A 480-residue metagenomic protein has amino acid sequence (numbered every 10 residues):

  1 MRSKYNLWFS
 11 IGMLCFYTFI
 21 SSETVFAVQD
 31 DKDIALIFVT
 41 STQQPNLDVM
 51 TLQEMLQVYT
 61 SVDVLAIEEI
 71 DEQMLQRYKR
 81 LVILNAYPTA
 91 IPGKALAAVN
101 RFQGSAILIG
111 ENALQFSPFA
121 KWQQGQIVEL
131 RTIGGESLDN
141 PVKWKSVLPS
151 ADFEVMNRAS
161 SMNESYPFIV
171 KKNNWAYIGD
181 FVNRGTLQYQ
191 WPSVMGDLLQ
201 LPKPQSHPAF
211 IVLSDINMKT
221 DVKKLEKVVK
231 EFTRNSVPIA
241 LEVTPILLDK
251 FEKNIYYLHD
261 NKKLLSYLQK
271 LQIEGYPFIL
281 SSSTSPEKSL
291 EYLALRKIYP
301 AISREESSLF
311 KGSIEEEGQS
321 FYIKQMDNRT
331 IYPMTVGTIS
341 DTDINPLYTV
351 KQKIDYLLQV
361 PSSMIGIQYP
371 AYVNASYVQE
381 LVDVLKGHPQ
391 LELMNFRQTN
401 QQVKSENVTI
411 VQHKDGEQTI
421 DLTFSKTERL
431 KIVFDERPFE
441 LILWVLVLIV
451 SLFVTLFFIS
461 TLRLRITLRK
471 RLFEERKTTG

Functional and structural regions predicted by a protein language model:
I20-D31: Sec-dependent signal peptide cleavage junction
D31-D63: Short, charged N-terminal beta->alpha structural module
K32-I34, Y78, G104-S105, F119-E129 (+2 more regions): A glycine-centered loop/beta-turn motif at secondary-structure junctions
L36-S41, I109-G110, L114-F116, T233-E316 (+2 more regions): Metal-dependent polysaccharide deacetylase catalytic core of the NodB/CE4 family, i.e., the active-site-bearing domain
Q53-Y78, I344-K353: A short, well-structured beta->alpha microelement
Q76-F119, L271-G275: Short alpha-beta junction capping motif
G196, Q200-F210, K223, K227-K250 (+3 more regions): C-terminal domain-boundary segment and adjacent tail
I466-G480: Cytoplasmic C-terminal tails of single-pass
